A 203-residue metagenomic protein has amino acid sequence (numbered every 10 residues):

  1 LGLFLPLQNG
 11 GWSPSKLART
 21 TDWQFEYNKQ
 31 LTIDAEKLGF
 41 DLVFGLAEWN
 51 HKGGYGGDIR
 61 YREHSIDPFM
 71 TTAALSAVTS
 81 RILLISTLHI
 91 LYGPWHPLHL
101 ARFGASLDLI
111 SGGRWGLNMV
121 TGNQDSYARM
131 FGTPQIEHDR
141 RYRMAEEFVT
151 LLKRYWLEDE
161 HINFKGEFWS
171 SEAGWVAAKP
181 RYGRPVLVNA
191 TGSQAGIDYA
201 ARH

Functional and structural regions predicted by a protein language model:
L1-L3, V43-G45, L84-T87, G113-M119 (+1 more regions): Hydrophobic faces of well-ordered beta-strands that scaffold small-molecule active sites in alpha/beta enzyme cores
L1-T79, G174, K179-P185: N-terminal beta1-alpha1-beta2 module of alpha/beta enzyme domains
P6, G45-N50, T87-L91, V120-Q124 (+1 more regions): An acidic- and aromatic-residue-enriched active-site/binding cleft used to recognize and process polar
W12-L17, Y55-G57, I85-H89, P134 (+1 more regions): Glycine- and acidic
I66, I85-H89, P94-P97: Aromatic/His-enriched, Gly/Pro-containing loop or helix-boundary segments that lie immediately adjacent to catalytic
A73-R81, D108-I110, H203: Alpha-helix C-terminal capping segments
A74-L84, I90, Q194: Catalytic cores of nucleotide-enabled group-transfer and carboxylate-activating enzymes in metabolic and assembly-line
G93-H203: Internal, glycine-rich beta/alpha segment that forms the wall or movable "lid" of small-molecule/cofactor binding
